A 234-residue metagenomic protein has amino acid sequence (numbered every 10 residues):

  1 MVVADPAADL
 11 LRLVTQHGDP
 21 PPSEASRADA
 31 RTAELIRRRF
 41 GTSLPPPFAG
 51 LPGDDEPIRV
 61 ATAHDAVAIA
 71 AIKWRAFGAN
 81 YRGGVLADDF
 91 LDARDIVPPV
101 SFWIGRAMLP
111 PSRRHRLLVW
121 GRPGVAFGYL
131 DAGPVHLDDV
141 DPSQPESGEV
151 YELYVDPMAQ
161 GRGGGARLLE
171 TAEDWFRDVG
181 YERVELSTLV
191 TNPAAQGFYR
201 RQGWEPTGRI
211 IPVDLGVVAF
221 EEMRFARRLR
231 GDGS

Functional and structural regions predicted by a protein language model:
V2-V67, Y81-G84, M223, R230-S234: Conserved N-terminal entry element of GNAT/NAT acetyltransferase domains
L11, I36-G41, V60-H64, W74-G84 (+6 more regions): Acetyl-CoA-dependent GNAT
Q16, I72-R75, D174, R201: Residues within well-ordered alpha-helical secondary structure of globular protein domains
P52-D55, A126, Q144, A219: A short, polar/charged loop/turn motif at coil->beta-strand junctions and beta-hairpin connectors
P57, L117, R183-E185: Residues at or immediately flanking beta-strands
E146-G148, E182-E185, L189-E205, R209-S234: C-terminal "cap" of GNAT-fold acetyltransferases
A159-G163: Glycine-rich phosphate-binding loop
